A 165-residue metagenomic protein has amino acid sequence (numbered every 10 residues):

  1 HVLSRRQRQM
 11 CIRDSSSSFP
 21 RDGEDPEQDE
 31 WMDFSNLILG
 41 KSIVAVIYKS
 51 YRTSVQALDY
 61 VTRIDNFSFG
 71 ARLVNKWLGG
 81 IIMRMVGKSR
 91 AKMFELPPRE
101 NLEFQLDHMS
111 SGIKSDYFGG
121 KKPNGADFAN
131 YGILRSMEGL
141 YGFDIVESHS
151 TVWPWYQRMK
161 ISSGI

Functional and structural regions predicted by a protein language model:
H1-D14: Single conserved hydrophobic/aromatic residue that forms the stacking wall/gate of nucleotide- or nucleobase-binding
H1-L3, R21, K121: Generic structural signal for beta-strand residues in well-ordered domains
R13, M32-S35: Generic hydrophobic/packing signal
S15-D22, D144-I145: Short, polar/flexible loop-turn hinges at active-site or ligand-entry regions and domain interfaces
D22-W31: Alpha-helical secondary-structure segments
E30, L37-P154: GST-like fold's C-terminal all-alpha helical module
V152-I165: C-terminal active-site "lid" helix and adjoining low-complexity regulatory extension at the edge of ATP-using catalytic
